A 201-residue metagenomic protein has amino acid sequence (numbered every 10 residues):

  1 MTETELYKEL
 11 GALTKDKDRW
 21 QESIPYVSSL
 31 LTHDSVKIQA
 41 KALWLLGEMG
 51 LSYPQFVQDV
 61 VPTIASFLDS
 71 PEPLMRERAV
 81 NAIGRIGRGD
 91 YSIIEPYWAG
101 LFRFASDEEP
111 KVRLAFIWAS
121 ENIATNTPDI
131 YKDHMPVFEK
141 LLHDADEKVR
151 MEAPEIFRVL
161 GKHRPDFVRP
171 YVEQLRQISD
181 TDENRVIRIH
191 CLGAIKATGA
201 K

Functional and structural regions predicted by a protein language model:
M1-Y53, K196: N-terminal alpha-helical scaffold/docking segments in eukaryotic complex subunits
E3-L10, P25, A40-K41, R76-V80 (+3 more regions): Alpha-solenoid HEAT/ARM repeat scaffold
E3-T4, V36-K37, P73-L74, E108-K111 (+3 more regions): Alpha-helix N-cap/helix-start positions at coil->helix boundaries
G11, G47-E48, G84-R85, E121-N122 (+2 more regions): Structural signature of alpha-helical solenoid repeat scaffolds
D18-L30, P54-F67, Y91-F104, P128-K140 (+2 more regions): Amphipathic alpha-helical scaffolding segments comprising HEAT/armadillo-like alpha-solenoid repeats
V60, R76-L142, E155: Eukaryote-skewed repeat-based solenoidal scaffolds used as protein-protein interaction platforms, primarily
E147, M151-P154, R158-E173, I178: Extended alpha-helical scaffolding segments
V172-K201: Eukaryotic acidic, Ser/Thr-rich intrinsically disordered low-complexity regions
